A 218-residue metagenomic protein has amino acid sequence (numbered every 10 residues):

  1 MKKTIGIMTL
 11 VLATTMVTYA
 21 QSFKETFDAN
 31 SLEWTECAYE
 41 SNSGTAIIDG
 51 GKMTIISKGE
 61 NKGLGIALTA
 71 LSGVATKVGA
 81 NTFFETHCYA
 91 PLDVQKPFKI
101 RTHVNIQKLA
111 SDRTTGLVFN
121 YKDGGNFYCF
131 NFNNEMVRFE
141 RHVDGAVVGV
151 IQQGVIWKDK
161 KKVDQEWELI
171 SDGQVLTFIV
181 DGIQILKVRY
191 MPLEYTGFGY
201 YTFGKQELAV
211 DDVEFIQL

Functional and structural regions predicted by a protein language model:
M1-S22: Bacterial Sec-dependent N-terminal signal peptides
Y19-S43: Extracellular carbohydrate-recognition regions
F27, D211-F215: Extracellular beta-strand elements of beta-rich domains used for carbohydrate recognition/degradation or cell-matrix
F27, I100-T102, K158-F178: Short tryptophan-centered beta-strand motifs in secreted/extracellular beta-sheet-rich domains of glycan-recognition
E60-V143: Secretory/extracellular carbohydrate-interaction modules and structurally similar beta-sandwich "look-alikes"
I179-Q184: Short strand-turn-strand beta-turns centered on an Asx-Gly dipeptide
V188-D211: Flexible glycan-contacting loops in extracellular carbohydrate-active proteins
